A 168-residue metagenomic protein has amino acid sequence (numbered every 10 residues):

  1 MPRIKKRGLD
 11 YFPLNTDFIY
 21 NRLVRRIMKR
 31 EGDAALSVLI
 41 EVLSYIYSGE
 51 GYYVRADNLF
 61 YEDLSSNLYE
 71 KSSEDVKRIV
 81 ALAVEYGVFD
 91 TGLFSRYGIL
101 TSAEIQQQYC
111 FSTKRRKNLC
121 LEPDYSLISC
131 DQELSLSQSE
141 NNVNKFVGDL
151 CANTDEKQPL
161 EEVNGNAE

Functional and structural regions predicted by a protein language model:
M1-P13, F60-S65, Y69-E168: Winged-helix/helix-turn-helix nucleic-acid-interaction surface
I4-E50: Short recognition helix of helix-turn-helix/winged-helix DNA-binding domains
E50-N58: A Lys/Arg-rich helix-loop hairpin that forms a DNA/phosphate-binding surface
